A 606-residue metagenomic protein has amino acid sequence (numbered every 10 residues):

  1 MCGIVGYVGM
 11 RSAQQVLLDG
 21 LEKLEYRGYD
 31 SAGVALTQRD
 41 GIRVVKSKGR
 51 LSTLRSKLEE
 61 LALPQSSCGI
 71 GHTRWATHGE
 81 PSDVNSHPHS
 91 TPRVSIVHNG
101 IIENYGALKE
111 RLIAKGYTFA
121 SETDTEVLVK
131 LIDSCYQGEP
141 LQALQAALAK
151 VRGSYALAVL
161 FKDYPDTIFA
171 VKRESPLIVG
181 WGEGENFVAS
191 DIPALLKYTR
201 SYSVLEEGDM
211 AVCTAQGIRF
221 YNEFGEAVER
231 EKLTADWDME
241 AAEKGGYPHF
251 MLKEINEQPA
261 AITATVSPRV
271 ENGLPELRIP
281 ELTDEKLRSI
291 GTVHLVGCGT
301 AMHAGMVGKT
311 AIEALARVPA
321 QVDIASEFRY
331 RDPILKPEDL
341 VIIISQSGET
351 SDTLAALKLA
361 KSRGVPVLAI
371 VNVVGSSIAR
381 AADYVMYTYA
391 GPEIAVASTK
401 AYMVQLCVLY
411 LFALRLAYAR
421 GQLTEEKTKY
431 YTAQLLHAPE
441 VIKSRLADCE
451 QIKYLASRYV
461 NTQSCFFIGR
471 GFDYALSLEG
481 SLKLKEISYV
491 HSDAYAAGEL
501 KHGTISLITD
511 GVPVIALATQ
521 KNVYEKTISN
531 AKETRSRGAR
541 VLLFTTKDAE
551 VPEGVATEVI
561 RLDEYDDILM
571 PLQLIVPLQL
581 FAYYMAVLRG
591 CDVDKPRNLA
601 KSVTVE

Functional and structural regions predicted by a protein language model:
M1-K244, P248-H249, E257-T292, Y330 (+4 more regions): Conserved short alpha-helical segments that host acidic/polar catalytic motifs at enzyme active sites
D163-Y164, S175-L177, E183, Y202-G246 (+2 more regions): A SIS-like phosphosugar-recognition module
